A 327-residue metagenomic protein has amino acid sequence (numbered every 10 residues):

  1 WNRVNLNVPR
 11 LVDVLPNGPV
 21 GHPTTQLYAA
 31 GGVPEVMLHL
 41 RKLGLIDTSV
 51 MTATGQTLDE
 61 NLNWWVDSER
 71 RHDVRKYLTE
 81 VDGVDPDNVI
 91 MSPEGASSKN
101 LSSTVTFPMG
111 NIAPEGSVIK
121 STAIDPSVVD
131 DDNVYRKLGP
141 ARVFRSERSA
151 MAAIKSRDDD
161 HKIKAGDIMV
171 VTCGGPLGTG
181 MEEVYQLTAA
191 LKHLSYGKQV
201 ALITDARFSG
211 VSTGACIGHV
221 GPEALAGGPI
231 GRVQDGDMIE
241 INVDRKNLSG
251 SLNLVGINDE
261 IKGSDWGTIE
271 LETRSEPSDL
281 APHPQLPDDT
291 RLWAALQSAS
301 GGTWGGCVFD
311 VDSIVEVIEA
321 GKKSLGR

Functional and structural regions predicted by a protein language model:
W1-Q199, I203-R327: Catalytic or ion-coupling anion/metal-binding cores of large enzyme and transporter domains
